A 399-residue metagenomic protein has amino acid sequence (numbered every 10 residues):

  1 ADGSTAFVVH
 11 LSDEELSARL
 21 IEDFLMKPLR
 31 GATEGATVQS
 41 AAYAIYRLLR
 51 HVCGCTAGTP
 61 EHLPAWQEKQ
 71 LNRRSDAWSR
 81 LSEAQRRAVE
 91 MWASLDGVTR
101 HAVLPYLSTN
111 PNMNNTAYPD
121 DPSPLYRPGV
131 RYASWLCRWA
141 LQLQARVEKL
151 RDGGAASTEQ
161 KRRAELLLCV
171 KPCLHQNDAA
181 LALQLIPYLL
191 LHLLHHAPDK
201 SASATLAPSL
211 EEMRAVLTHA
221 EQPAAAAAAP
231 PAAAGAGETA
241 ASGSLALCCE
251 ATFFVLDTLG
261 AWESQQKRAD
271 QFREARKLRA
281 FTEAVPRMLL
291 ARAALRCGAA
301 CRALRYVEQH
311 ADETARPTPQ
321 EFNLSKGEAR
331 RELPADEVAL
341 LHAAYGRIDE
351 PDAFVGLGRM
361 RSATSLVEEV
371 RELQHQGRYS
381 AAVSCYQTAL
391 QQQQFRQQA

Functional and structural regions predicted by a protein language model:
A1-A399: Eukaryotic intrinsically disordered, low-complexity segments enriched for acidic and Ser/Thr/Pro residues that serve as
